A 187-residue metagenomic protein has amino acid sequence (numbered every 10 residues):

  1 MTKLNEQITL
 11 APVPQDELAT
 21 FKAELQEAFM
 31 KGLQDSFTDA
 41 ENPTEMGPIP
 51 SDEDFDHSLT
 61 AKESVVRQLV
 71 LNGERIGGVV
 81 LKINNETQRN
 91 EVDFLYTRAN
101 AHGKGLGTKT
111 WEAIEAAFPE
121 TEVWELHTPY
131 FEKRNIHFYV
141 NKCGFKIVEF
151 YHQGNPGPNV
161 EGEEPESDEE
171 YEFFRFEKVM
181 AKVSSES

Functional and structural regions predicted by a protein language model:
M1-A19, A23, E27, S36 (+1 more regions): Conserved N-terminal entry element of GNAT/NAT acetyltransferase domains
M30-F55: Conserved GNAT-fold acetyl-CoA-binding loop/helix
V66-Q68, E74-I83, E91, Y96: Conserved beta-strand in the GNAT
Q88-A99, H127-T128: Conserved acetyl-CoA binding element of GNAT-fold acetyltransferases
F94-T97, G103-A116, N141: Conserved acetyl-CoA-binding loop-helix of GNAT-fold acetyltransferases
A117-Y130: Conserved GNAT acetyl-CoA-binding A-motif
H127-T128, N141-S167: Conserved catalytic-core motifs of GNAT/GCN5-like acyltransferases
